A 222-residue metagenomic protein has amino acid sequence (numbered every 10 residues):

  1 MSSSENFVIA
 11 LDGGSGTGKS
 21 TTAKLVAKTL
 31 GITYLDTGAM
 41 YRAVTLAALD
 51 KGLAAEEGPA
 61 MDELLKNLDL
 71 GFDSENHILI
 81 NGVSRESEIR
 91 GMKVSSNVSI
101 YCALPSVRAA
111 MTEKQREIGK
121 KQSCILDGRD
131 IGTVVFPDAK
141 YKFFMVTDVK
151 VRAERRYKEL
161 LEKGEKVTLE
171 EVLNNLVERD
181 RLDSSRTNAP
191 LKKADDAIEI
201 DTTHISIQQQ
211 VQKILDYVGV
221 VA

Functional and structural regions predicted by a protein language model:
I9-L11: Hydrophobic anchor at the beta1->P-loop junction of P-loop NTPases
G14: P-loop (Walker A) phosphate-binding loop of NTP-binding proteins
K19: Conserved lysine of the Walker
T22: Hydrophobic positions on the alpha1 helix immediately C-terminal to the Walker A/P-loop
K28-G91: N-terminal phosphate/diphosphate-binding loop that engages ATP/GTP or pyrophosphate donors across diverse enzyme folds
G38, G82, M111, I125 (+1 more regions): Residue-level signal for inorganic ion chemistry
L64, Q115-Q122, R129, T133-V134 (+2 more regions): Small-molecule kinase domains that catalyze NTP-dependent phosphoryl transfer to phosphate-bearing small molecules
E86-K163: ATP-dependent NMP and nucleoside kinases share a basic, alpha-helical "lid"
